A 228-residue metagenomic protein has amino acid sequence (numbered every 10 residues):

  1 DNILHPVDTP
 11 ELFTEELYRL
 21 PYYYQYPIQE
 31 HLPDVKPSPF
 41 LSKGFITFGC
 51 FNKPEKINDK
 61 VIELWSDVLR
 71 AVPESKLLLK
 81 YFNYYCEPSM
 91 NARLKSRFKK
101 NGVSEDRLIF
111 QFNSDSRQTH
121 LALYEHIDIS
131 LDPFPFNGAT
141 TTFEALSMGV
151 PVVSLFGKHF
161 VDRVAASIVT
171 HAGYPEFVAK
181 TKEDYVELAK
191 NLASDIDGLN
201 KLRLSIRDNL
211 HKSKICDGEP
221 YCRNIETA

Functional and structural regions predicted by a protein language model:
D1-P33: Active-site-proximal region of nucleotide-activated glycan assembly enzymes, centered on histidine/acidic-rich loops
Y18, I109, E176-V178: Structural signal for short hydrophobic segments within the conserved structured cores of catalytic domains across
Y22-S116, L123-E125: Conserved catalytic-core segment of nucleotide-activated headgroup transferases in glycan assembly
Q118-H120, T141: Short acidic active-site motifs
L123-P135: Acidic donor-binding loop of glycosyltransferase active sites
P133-G218: Catalytic binding pocket for nucleotide-activated donors in carbohydrate/polymer assembly enzymes
D217-A228: C-terminal alpha-helical cap of glycosyltransferases
